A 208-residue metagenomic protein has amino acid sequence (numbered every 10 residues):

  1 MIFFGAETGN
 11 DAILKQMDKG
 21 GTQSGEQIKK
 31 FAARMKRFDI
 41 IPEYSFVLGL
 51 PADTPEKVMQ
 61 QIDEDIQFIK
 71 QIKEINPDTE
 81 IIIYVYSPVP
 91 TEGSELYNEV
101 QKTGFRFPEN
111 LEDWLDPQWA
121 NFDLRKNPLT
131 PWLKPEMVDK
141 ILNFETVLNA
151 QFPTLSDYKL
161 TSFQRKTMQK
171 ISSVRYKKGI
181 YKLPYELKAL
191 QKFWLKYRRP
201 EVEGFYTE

Functional and structural regions predicted by a protein language model:
M1-E43, V47-I72: Conserved non-cysteine loop/helix-boundary elements of the Radical SAM core domain that shape
A12-M17, F46-V58, N76-W132: Flexible glycine/acidic-rich beta-alpha junction loops that bind and position SAM and/or redox cofactors in anaerobic
S24, A33, S45, S87 (+4 more regions): Generic serine detector
K30-P42, I72-T79, P135-L155: A structural motif corresponding to the C-terminal end of an alpha-helix and its immediate exit/capping segment
F107-E208: Radical SAM enzyme core and accessory elements
